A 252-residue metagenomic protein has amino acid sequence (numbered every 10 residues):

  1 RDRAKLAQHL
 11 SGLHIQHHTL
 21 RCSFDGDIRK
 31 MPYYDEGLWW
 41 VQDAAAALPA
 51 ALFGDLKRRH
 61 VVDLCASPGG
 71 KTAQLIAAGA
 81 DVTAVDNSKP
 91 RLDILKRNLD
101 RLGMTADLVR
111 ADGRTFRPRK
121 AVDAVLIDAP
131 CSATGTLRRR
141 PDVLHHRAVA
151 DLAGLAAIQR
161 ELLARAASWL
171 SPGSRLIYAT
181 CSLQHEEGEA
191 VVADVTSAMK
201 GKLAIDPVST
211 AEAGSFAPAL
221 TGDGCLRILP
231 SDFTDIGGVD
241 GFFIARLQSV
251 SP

Functional and structural regions predicted by a protein language model:
R1-P252: S-adenosylmethionine
